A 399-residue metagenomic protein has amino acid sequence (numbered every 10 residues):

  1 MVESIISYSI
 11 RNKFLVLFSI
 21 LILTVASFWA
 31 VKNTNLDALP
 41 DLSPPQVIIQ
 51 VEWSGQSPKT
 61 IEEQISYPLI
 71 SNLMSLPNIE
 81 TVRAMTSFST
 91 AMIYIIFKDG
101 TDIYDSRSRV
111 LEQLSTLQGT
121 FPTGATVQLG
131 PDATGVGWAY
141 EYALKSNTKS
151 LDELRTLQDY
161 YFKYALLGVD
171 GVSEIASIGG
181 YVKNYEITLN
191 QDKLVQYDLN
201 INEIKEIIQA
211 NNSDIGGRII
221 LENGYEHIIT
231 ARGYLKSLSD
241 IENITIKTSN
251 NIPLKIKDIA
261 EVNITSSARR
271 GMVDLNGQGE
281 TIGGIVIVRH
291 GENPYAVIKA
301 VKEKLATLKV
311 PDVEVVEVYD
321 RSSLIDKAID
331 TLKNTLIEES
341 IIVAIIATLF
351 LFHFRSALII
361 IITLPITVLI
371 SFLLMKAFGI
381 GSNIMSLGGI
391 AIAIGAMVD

Functional and structural regions predicted by a protein language model:
M1-S340: Membrane-proximal extracytoplasmic
S27-V31, I341-F350, F354-V398: Hydrophobic transmembrane alpha-helices and their membrane-interface caps in long multi-pass transport proteins
